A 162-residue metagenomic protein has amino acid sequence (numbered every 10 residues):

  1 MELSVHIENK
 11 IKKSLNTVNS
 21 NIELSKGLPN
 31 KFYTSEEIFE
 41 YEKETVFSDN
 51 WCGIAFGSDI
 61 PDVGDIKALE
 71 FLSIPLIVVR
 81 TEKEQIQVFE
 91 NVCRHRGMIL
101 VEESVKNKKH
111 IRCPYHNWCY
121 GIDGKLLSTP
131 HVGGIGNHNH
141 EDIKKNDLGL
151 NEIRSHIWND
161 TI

Functional and structural regions predicted by a protein language model:
E2-T45, I143-I162: Replace "small metal-dependent catalytic modules" with "small catalytic or cofactor-binding modules
N21-I22, L28-F71, L76: Non-catalytic accessory segments flanking enzyme active sites
I60-I162: Rieske [2Fe-2S] iron-sulfur-binding domain
